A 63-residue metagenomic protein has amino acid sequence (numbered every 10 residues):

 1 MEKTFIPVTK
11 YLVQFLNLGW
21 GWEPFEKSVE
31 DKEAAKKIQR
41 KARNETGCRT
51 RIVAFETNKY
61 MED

Functional and structural regions predicted by a protein language model:
M1-K3, V8, G47-C48, E56: Compositionally biased, low-complexity intrinsically disordered regions
E2-K3, E26, A35, N58: Intrinsically disordered, low-complexity regions
E2-P24: Short aromatic-glycine-(Arg/Gly/Cys) micro-motifs in beta-strand/loop hairpins
L16-F25, V29-E45: Acidic, low-complexity, intrinsically disordered interaction modules
K36, R40-D63: Short, mixed-charge low-complexity intrinsically disordered segments
